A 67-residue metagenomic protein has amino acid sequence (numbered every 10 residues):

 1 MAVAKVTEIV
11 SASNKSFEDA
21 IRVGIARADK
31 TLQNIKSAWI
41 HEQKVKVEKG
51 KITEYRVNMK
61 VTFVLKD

Functional and structural regions predicted by a protein language model:
M1-V3, I35, K49-Y55: A generic structural micro-feature
A2-K36: Short, well-ordered alpha-helical segments
S13, E42-K44: Short, well-ordered turn and helix-capping elements at secondary-structure junctions
K44-D67: A cross-kingdom feature marking charged/low-complexity
